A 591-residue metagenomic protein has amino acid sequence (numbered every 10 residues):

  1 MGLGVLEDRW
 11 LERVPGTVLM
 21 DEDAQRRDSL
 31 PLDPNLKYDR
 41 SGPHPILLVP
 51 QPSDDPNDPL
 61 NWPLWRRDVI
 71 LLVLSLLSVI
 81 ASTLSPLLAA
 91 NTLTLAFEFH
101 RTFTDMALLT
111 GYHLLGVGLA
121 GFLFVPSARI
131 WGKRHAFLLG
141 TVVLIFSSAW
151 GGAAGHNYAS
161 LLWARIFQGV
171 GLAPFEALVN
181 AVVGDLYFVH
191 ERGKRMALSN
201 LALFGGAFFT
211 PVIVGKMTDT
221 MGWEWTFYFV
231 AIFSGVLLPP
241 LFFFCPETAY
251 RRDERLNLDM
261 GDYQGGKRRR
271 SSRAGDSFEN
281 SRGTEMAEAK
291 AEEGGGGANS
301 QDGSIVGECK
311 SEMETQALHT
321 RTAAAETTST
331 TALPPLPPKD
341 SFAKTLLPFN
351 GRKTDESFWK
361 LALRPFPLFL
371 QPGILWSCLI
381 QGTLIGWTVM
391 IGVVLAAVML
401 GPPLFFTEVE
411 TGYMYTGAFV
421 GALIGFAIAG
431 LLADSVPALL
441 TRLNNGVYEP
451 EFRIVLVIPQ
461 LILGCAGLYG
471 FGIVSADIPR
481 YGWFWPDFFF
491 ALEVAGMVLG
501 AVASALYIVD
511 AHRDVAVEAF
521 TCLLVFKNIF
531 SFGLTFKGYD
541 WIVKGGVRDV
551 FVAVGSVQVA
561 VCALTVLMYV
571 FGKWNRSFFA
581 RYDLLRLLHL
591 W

Functional and structural regions predicted by a protein language model:
M1-P63, T248-L361, A438-N444, Y448-E449 (+1 more regions): Intrinsically disordered, low-complexity terminal tails of fungal membrane proteins
P63-V73, N157, R352-L384, E451: Juxtamembrane cytosolic amphipathic helices that cap and anchor the N-termini of specific transmembrane helices
L64, S82, P86, T94 (+11 more regions): C-terminal transmembrane bundle
R66-A81, L109, H113, G140-V143 (+6 more regions): Hydrophobic transmembrane alpha-helices of multi-pass secondary transporters, especially the MFS 12-helix bundle
L76-L77, L198-A202, F233, F242 (+3 more regions): Hydrophobic alpha-helical segments of secondary membrane carriers
E98-F99, T104, R129-I130, A153 (+7 more regions): Membrane-helix boundary and inter-helical linker elements of multi-pass secondary transporters
A164-L203: Cytoplasmic helix-loop-helix junction between adjacent transmembrane helices in 12-TM secondary transporters
F204-L256: Helix-loop-helix hairpin linking two adjacent transmembrane segments in secondary transporters
